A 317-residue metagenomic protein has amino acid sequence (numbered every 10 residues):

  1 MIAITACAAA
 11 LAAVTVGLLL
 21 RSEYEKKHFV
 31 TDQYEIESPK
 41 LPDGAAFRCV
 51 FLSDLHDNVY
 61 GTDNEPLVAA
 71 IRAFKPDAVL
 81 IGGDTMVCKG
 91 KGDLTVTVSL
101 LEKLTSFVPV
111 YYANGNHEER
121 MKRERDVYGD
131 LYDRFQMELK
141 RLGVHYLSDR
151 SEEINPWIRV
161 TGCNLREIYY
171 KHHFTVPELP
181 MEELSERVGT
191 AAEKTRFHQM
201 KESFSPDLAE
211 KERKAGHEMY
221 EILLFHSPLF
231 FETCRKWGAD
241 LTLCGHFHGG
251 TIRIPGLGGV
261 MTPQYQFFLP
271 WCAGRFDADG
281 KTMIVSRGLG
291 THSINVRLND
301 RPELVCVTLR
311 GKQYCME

Functional and structural regions predicted by a protein language model:
M1-G44: N-terminal membrane-anchoring alpha-helices
M1-T5, D93, T97-V108, P228-L241: N-terminal short leaders/motifs
T31-Q33, L52, V160: Hydrophobic residues on conserved beta-strands that form the core of alpha/beta folds
A45-H145: Membrane-embedded segments
L55-D57, E118-L241, F247, Y265 (+3 more regions): Conserved catalytic scaffold of divalent metal-dependent phosphoesterases
L80-D84, T95-L100, F268-A273, R287-S293: A general structural signal for short secondary-structure boundary/capping elements
G249-I254: His/Asp/Glu-enriched short active-site or ligand-binding loop at hydrolase and phosphoryl-transfer sites
P255-L269: Short, surface-exposed loop/helix-turn segments at secondary-structure junctions that function as lids/hinges flanking
